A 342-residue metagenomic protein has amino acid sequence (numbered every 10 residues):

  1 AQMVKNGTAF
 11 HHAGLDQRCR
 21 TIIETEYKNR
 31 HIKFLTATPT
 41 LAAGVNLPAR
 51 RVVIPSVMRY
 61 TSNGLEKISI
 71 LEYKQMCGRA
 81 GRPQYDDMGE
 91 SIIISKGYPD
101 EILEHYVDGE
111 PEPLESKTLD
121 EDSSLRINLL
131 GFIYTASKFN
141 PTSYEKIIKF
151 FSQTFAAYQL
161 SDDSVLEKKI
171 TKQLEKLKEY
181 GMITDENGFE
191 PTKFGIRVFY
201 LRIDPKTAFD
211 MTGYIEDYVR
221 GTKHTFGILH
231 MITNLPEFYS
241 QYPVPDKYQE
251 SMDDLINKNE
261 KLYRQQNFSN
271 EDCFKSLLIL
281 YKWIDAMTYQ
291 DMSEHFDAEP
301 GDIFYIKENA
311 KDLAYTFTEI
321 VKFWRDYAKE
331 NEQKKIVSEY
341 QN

Functional and structural regions predicted by a protein language model:
A1-F34, S62, E66-S69, K146-K149: Conserved C-terminal RecA-like helicase domain
M3, G7, E26-F34, P55 (+5 more regions): Conserved, well-folded catalytic cores of nucleic-acid-processing and energy-transducing macromolecular machines
K5, Q17-T21, F34-T38, E66-C77 (+4 more regions): Amphipathic alpha-helical transducer elements in NTP-driven molecular machines
H11, L35-T38, I54-P55, D86 (+4 more regions): Generic beta-strand/beta-sheet core signal
R20-S56, G64, G78, P191-V198: Beta-edge loop/turn motif
L47, R51-T61, L65-V107: Conserved segment of the helicase C-terminal RecA-like domain
D87-L174: C-terminal or mid-to-C-terminal helical accessory/interaction module adjacent to the motor/catalytic core
R126, G131, T142, A157 (+3 more regions): C-terminal helical accessory/scaffold domains
